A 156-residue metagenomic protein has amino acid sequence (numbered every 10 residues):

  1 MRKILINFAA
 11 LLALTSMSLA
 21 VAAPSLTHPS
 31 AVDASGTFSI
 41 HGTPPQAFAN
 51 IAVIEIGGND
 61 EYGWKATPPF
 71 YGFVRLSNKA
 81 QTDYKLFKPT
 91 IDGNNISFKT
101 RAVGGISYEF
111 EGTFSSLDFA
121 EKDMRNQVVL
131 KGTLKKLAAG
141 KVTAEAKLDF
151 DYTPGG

Functional and structural regions predicted by a protein language model:
M1-A9: Bacterial N-terminal signal peptides that target proteins for export
F8-S18: Bacterial N-terminal signal peptides
A20-A22: Signal peptide processing junction and immediate N-terminal pro/mature segment of secreted/exported proteins
P24-G156: Central antiparallel beta-sheet cores of small beta-barrel/beta-sandwich binding domains
